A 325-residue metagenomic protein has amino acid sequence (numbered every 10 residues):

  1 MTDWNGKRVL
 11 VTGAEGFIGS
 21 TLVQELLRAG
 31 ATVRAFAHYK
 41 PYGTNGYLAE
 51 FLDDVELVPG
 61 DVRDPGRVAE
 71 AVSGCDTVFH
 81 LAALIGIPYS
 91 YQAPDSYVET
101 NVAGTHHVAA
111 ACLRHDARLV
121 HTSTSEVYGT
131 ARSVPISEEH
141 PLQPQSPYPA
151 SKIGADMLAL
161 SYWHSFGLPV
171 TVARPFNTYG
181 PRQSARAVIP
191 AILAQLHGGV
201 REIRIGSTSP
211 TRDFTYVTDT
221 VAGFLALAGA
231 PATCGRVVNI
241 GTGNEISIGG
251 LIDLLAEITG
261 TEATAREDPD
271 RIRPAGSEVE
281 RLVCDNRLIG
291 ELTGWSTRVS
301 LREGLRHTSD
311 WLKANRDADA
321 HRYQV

Functional and structural regions predicted by a protein language model:
M1-T178, V325: N-terminal Rossmann-like NAD(P)+-binding domain of SDR-like oxidoreductases, especially those catalyzing
E25, G60, H197-V325: C-terminal substrate-binding subdomain of Rossmann-fold SDR/epimerase-dehydratase oxidoreductases
L48, S90, I192, I205-T208: Generic structural signal for conserved hydrophobic packing positions in ordered secondary structure
A109, Y162, A191-L196, G223-L227: A short, amphipathic alpha-helix embedded in the catalytic core of nucleotide-handling enzymes
A131-R132, P181-A187: Short beta-loop-alpha junction of Rossmann-like oxidoreductase domains
G154, L158, Y162, A191-I192 (+2 more regions): Hydrophobic alpha-helix immediately C-terminal to the catalytic Tyr-X-X-X-Lys motif of short-chain
